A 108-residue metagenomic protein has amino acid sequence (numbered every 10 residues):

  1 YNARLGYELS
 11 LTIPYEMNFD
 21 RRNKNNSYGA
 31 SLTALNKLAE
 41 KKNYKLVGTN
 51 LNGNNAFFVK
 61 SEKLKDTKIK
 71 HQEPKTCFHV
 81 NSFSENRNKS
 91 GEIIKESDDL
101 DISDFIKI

Functional and structural regions predicted by a protein language model:
Y1-N2: Conserved beta-strand signature within the Rossmann-like core of class I S-adenosyl-L-methionine
L5: Short glycine-rich, flexible loops that bind phosphorylated cofactors or substrates
E8-I108: Rossmann-like AdoMet/SAM-dependent catalytic core
